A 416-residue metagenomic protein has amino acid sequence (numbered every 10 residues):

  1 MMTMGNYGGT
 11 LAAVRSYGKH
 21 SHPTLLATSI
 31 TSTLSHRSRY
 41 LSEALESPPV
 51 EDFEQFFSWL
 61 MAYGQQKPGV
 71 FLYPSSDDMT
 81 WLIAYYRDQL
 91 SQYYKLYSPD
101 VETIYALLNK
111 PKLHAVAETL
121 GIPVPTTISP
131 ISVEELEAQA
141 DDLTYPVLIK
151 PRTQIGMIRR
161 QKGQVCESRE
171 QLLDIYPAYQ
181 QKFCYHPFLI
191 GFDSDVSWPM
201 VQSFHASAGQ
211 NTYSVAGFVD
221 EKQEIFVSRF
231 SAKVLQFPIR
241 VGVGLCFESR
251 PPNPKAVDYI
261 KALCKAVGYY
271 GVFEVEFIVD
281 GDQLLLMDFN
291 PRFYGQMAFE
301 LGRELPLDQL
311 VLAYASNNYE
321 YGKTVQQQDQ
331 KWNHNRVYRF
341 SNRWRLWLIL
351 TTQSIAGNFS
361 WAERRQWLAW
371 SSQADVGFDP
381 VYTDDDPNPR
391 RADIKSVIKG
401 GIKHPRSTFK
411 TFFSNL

Functional and structural regions predicted by a protein language model:
M1-E102, T119, E134-E137, V397-I398 (+1 more regions): ATP-binding N-terminal substructure of ATP-dependent carboxylate-amine bond-forming enzymes
S42, L90-Q164, Q181, H186-F188: A conserved helix-loop-beta module that forms one wall/lid of the active-site cleft in ATP-utilizing catalytic domains
P123-T126, V165-A206: Conserved ATP-binding module of the ATP-grasp superfamily
T126-T127, V147-Y179, T212-S214, Q236-E248: Glycine-rich phosphate-binding loop of ATP-grasp-fold ATP-dependent ligases
E170, V196, S203-V267, N290-A315: ATP-dependent carboxylate/phosphate-activation module, predominantly the ATP-grasp catalytic core and closely related
F188-L189, Y270-E274, G322-Q328: Flexible, glycine/charged-enriched surface loops at secondary-structure junctions
V201-Q202, Y270-G281: A short glycine-rich, hydrophobically flanked beta-strand micro-motif that places a catalytic Asp/Glu for divalent metal
L312-L416: Peripheral (often C-terminal) accessory segments that flank ATP-dependent C-N-forming ligase machineries
